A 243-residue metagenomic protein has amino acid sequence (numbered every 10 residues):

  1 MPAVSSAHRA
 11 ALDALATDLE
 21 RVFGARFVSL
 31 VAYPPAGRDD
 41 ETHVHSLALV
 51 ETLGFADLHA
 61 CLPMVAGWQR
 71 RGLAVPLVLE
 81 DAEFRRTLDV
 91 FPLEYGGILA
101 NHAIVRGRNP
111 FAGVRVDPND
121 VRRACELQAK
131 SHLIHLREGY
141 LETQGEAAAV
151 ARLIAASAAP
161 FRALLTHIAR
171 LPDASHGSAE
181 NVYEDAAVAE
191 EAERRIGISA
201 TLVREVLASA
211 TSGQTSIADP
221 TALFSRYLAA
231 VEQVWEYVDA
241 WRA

Functional and structural regions predicted by a protein language model:
M1-D13, F23, H102-G107, A186 (+2 more regions): A nucleotide- and high-energy phosphate-metabolite-utilizing enzyme signature
M1-V22, A36-F91: Metal-dependent nucleotidyltransferase catalytic core
A3, A7, V65-R152, A156: Conserved NTP/Mg2+-binding pocket subregion across the NTase superfamily
F27-A36: Short gly/ser-rich loop at a beta-strand->alpha-helix junction or flexible surface loop bordering the NTP-binding
Y33, N101, S209: Short acidic/histidine-centered micro-motifs embedded in hydrophobic/aromatic stretches that mark compact functional
R115-A243: Conserved nucleotidyltransferase catalytic core and NTase-mimicking acidic/glycine-rich helix/loop elements in nucleic
